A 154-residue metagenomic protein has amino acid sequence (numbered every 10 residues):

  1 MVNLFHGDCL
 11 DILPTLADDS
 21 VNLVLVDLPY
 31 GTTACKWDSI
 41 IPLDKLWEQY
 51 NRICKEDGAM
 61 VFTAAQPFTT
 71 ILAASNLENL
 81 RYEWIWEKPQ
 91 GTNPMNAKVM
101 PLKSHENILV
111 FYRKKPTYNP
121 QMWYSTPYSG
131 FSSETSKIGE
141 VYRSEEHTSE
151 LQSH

Functional and structural regions predicted by a protein language model:
M1-S149, S153: Core catalytic lobe of class I
